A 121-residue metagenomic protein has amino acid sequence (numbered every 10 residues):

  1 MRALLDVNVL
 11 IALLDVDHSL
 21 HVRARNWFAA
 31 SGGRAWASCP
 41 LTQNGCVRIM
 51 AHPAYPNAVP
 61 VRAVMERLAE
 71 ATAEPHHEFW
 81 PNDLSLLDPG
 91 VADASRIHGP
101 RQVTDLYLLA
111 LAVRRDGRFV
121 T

Functional and structural regions predicted by a protein language model:
M1-S38, M50-E66: Short, well-structured N-terminal submotif of metal-dependent ribonuclease cores
S38-C39, N82: Short glycine/serine/threonine-enriched helix-capping/active-site loop that flanks the nucleotide-sugar donor pocket
L41-Q43: Short, conserved alpha-helical segments within structured domains
C46: Extracytoplasmic
E74-V120: Active-site neighborhoods of divalent-metal-dependent phosphate/nucleic-acid chemistry enzymes
